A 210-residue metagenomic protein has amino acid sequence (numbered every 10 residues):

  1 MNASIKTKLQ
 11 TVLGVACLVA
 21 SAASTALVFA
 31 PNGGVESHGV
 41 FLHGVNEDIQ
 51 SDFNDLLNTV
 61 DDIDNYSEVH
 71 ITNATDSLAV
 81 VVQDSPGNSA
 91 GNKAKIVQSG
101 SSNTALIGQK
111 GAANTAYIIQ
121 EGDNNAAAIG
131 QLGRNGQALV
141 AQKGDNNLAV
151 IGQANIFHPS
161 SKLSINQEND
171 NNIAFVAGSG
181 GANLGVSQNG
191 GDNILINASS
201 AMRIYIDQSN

Functional and structural regions predicted by a protein language model:
M1-L27: Gram-negative bacterial Sec-dependent N-terminal signal peptides
L27-N210: Low-complexity repeat regions of mature extracellularly deployed or surface/particle-associated proteins
